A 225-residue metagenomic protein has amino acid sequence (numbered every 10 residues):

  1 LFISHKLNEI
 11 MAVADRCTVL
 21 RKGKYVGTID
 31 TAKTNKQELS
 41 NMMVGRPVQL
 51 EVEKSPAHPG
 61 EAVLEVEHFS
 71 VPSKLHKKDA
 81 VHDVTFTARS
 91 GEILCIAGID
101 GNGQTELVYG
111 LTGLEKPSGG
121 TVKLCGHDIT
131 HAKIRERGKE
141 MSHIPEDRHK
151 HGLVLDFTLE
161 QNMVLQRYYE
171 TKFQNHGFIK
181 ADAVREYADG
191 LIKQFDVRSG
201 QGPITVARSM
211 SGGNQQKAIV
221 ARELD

Functional and structural regions predicted by a protein language model:
L1-D225: Glycine-rich phosphate-binding loops of nucleotide-dependent enzymes
